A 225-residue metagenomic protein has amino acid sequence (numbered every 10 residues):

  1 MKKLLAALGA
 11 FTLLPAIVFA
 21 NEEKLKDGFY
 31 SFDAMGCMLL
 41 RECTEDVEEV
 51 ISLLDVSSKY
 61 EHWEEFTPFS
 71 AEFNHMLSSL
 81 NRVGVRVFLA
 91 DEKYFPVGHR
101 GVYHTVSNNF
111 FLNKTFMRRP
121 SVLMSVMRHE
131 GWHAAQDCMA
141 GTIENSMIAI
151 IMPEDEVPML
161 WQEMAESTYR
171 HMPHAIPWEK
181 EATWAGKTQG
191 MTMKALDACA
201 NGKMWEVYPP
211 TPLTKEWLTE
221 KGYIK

Functional and structural regions predicted by a protein language model:
L4-L14: Sec-dependent N-terminal signal peptides
A7-L8, V18, V126: Cleavable N-terminal signal peptides
F19-F29: Cleaved targeting-peptide boundary
N21, D33-V106: Auxiliary, metal-adjacent structural segments of Zn-dependent hydrolase domains
D91-K93, K114-M117, C138-G141: A mature extracytoplasmic/lumenal domain signature
F110-M127: Short pre-active-site segment immediately N-terminal to the catalytic Zn-binding motif
G131-I148: Catalytic Zn2+-binding segment of zinc metalloproteases
S146-K225: Metalloprotease/metallohydrolase-associated module, dominated by Zn2+-dependent proteases
